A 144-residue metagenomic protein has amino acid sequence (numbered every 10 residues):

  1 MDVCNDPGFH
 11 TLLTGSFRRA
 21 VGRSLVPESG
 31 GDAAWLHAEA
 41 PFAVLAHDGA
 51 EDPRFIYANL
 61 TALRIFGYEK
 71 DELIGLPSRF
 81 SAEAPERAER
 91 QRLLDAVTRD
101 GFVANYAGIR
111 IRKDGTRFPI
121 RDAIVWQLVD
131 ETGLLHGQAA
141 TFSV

Functional and structural regions predicted by a protein language model:
M1-G31, H37: Non-catalytic regulatory/interaction regions at protein termini and inter-domain linkers
W35-V144: Sensory/regulatory domains in signal-transduction proteins
